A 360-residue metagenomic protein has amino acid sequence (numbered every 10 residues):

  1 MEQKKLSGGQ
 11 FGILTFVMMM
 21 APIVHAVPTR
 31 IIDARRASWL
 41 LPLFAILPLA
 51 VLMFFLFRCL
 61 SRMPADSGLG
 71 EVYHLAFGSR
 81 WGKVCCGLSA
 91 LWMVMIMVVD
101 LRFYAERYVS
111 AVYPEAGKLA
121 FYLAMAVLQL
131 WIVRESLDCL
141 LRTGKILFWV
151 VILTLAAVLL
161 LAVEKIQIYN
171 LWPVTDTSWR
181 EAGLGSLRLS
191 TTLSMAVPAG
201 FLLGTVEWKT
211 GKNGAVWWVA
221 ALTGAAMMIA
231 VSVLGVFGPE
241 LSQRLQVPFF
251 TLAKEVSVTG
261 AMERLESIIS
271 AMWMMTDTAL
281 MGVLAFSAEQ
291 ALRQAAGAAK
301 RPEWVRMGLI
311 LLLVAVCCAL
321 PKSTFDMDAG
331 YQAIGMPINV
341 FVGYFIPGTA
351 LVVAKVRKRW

Functional and structural regions predicted by a protein language model:
L6-A26, P42, I46, S89-M93 (+6 more regions): Hydrophobic, membrane-embedded alpha-helices of multi-pass small-molecule transporters
M20-K118: Membrane helical hairpin/interfacial module
D33, F103-V109, A126-L147, G204-K209 (+2 more regions): Membrane-water interface regions at transmembrane-helix termini and the short interhelical loops of multi-pass membrane
S38, P42-L47, L140-V151, E207-S232 (+1 more regions): Junctions where cytoplasmic loops transition into the N-terminal start of transmembrane alpha-helices in multi-pass
V94-M97, L101, V133, W149-T175 (+2 more regions): Hydrophobic alpha-helical segments and their helix-loop junctions in multi-pass secondary transporters
Y104, L119, I132-L159, G335-P347: Membrane-interface loop-to-helix entry segments
V236-E266: Membrane-interface interhelical connector segments
A296-E303, C318-F341: Extracellular/periplasmic helix-loop-helix junctions in multi-pass membrane proteins
